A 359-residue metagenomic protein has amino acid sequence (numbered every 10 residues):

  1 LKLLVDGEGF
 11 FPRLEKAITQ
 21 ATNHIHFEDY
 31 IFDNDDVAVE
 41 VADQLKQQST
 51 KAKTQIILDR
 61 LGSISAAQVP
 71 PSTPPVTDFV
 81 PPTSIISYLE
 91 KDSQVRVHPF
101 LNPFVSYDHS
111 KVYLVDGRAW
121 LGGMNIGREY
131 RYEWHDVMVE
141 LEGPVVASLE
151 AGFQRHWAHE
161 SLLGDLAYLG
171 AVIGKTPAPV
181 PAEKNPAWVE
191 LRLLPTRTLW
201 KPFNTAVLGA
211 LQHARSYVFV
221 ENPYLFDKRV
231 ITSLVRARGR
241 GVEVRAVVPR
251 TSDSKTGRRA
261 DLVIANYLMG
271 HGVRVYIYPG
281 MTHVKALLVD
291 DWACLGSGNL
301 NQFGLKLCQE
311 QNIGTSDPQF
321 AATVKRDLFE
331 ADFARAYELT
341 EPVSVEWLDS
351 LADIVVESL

Functional and structural regions predicted by a protein language model:
L1-A21, I31-H213, K228, V247-V289 (+2 more regions): HKD-type phospholipase D/PLD-like phosphodiesterase module
N23-H26, R118-A119, S216-F219, W292: Structural motif
S49, R238-G239: Gly/Ala-rich phosphate-binding loop of Rossmann-like dinucleotide-binding domains, activating on the conserved
R215, P223-L225: Long, repeat-rich segments with strong aromatic
V220-E221, G296: Thr-Gly-centered strand-to-loop micro-motif
T232-L234: Redox- and metal-dependent alpha/beta enzyme cores, enriched for Fe-S-associated oxidoreductases and cofactor-handling
W292-L359: Long, C-terminal catalytic modules of enzymes
